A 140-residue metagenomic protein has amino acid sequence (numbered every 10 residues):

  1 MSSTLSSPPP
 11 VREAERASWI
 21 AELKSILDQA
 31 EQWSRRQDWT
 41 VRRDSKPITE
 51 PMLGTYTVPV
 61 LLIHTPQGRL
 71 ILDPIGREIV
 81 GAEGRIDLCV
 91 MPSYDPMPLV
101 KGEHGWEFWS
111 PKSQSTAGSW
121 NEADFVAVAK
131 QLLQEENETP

Functional and structural regions predicted by a protein language model:
M1-T49: Charge-rich, low-complexity N-terminal segments
T4, T40, T49, T55-T57 (+3 more regions): Residue-identity detector for threonine
S25, W39, S45, L62 (+3 more regions): A generic structural signal for solvent-exposed, polar alpha-helical segments
E31-Q37, E50, E83, D87-Y94 (+1 more regions): Low-complexity, charged, repeat-rich alpha-helical/coil interaction segments
Q32-R36, R77, Q134: Short, intrinsically disordered, mixed-charge
S45-P92: Amphipathic, interaction-prone secondary-structure segments
M91-P140: Glycine-rich, aromatic-bearing surface loops/beta-hairpins
